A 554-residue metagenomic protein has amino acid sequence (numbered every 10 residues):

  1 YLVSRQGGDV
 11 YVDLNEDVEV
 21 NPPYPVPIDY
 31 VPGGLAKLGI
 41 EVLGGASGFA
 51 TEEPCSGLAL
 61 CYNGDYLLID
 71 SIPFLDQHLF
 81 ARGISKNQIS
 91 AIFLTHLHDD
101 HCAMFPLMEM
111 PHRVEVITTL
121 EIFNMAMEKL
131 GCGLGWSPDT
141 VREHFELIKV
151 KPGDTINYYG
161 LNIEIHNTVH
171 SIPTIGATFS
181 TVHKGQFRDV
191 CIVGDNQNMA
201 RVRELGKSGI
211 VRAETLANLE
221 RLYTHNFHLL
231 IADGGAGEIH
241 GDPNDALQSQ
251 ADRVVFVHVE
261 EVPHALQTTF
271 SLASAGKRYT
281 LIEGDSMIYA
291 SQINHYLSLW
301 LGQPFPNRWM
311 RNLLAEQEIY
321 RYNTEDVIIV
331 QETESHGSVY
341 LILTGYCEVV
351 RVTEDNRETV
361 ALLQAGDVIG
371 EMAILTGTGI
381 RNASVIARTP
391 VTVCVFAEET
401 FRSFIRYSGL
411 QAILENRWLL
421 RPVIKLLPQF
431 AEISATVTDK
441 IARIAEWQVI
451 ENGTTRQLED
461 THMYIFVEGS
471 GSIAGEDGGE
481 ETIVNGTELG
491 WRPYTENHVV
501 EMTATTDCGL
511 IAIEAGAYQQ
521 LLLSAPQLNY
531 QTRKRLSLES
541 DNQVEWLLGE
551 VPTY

Functional and structural regions predicted by a protein language model:
Y1-I84, K149-H225, I282-A290: Core dinuclear metal-dependent hydrolase active-site scaffold
L68-I69, F93, I192, L229-I231 (+1 more regions): Structural motif
P73-E121, K149, R221-I231: Active-site metal-binding motif and surrounding structural segment of the metallo-beta-lactamase
H98, I122, V169, Q197 (+2 more regions): Catalytic metal-binding/acid-base residues of hydrolase active sites
V114-M125, V255-E260: Short internal beta-strands
I122-K149: Active-site neighborhood of divalent metal-dependent phosphoester bond hydrolases
E214-L229, G234-F305: Binuclear metal-ion centers of metallo-dependent hydrolases, dominated by the metallo-beta-lactamase
T268-T269, T280-Y554: Cytosolic regulatory regions built on CNB/CRP/Popeye-like sensor folds
